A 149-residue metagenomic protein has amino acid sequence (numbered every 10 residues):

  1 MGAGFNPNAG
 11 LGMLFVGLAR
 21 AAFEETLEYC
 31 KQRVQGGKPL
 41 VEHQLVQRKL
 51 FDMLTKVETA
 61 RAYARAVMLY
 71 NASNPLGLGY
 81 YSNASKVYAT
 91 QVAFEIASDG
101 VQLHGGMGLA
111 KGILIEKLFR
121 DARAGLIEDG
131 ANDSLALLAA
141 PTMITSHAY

Functional and structural regions predicted by a protein language model:
M1-E58, G125, H147-Y149: Glycine-rich beta->alpha junctions and the first turn(s) of the following alpha-helix
N6-M13, G17, G79, N83 (+2 more regions): Short, conserved micro-motifs enriched in small and acidic residues
A22-Y29, A66, D99, L118-D121 (+1 more regions): Generic, well-ordered alpha-helical scaffold segments in large soluble proteins
L27, K31-K38, L54-Y88, V101-G106: C-terminal helix-coil-helix/basic helical segment that borders enzyme active sites and/or dimer interfaces and provides
E42, V46, G79-V87, G108-D121: Charge-rich, acidic-biased intrinsically disordered regions
V92-G100: Hydrophobic alpha-helical segments of membrane proteins
H104-Y149: Glycine-rich phosphate/cofactor-binding loops in nucleotide/flavin-utilizing enzymes
